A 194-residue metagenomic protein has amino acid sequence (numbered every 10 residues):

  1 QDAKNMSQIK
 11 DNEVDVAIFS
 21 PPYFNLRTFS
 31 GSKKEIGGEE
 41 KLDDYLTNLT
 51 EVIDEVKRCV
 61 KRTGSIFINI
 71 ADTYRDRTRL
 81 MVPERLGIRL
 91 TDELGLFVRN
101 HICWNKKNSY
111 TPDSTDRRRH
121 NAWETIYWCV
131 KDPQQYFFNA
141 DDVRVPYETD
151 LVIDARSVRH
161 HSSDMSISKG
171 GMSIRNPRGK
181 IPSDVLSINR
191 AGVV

Functional and structural regions predicted by a protein language model:
Q1-V194: Core catalytic lobe of class I
